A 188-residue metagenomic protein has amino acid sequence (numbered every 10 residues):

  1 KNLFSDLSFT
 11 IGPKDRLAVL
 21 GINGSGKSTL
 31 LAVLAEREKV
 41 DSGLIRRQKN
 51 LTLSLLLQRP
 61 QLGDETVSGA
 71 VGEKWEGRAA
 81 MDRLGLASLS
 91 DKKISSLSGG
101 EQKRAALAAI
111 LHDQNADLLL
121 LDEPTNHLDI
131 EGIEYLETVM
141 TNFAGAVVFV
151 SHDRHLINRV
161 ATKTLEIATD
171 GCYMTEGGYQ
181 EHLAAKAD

Functional and structural regions predicted by a protein language model:
K1-D188: ABC ATP-binding cassette signature C-motif
